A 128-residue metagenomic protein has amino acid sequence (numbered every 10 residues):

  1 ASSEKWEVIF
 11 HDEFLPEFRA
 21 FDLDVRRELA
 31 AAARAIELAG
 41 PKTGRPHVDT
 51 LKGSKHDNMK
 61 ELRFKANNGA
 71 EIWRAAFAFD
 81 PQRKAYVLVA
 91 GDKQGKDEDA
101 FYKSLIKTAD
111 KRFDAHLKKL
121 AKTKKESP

Functional and structural regions predicted by a protein language model:
A1-E71, P81-A85, D92-P128: Basic, Lys/Arg-enriched alpha-helical interface segments
R74-A78: Short, surface-exposed beta-strand/loop micro-motifs that present aromatic residues
